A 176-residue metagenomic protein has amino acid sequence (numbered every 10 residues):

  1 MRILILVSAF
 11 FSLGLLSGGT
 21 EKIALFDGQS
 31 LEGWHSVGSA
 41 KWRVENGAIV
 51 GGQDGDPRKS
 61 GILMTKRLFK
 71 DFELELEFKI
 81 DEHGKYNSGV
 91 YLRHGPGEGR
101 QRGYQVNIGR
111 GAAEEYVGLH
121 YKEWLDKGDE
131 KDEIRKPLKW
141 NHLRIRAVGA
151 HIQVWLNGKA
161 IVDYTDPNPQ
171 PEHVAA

Functional and structural regions predicted by a protein language model:
I5-G14: Bacterial N-terminal signal peptides
S17-A176: Carbohydrate-interacting regions of secretory-pathway proteins
